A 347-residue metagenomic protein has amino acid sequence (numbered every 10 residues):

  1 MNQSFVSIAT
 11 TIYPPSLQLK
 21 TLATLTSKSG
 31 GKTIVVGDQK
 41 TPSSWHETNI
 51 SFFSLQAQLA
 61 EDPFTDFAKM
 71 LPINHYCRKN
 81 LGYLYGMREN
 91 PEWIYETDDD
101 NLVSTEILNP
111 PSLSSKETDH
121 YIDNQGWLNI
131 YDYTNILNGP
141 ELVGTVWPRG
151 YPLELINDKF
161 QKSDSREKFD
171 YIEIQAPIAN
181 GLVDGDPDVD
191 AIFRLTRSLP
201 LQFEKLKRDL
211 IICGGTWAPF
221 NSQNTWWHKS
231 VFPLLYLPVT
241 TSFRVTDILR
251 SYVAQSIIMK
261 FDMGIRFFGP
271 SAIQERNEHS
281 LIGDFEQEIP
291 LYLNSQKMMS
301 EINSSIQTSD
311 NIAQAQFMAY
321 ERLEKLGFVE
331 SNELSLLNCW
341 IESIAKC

Functional and structural regions predicted by a protein language model:
M1-K32: N-proximal low-complexity "stem/linker" segments adjacent to membrane-targeting elements
D38-P91, T105-T118: Active-site-proximal specificity loops/subdomain of glycosyltransferases
A60-D66, T105-P238: Conserved catalytic core of nucleotide-sugar-dependent glycosyltransferases
I94: Short aromatic/hydrophobic "clamp" motif used to bind/position activated sugar donors
D100-V103: Acidic metal-phosphate-binding loop of nucleotide-sugar-dependent transferases
P219, T225, S242-M263: A short, conserved alpha-helix in the catalytic core of glycosyltransferases
V231-T241, K260-F285: Active-site donor/metal-binding and catalytic loop motifs of nucleotide-sugar-dependent glycosylation enzymes
S271, G283-C347: Long, compositionally biased intrinsically disordered regions
